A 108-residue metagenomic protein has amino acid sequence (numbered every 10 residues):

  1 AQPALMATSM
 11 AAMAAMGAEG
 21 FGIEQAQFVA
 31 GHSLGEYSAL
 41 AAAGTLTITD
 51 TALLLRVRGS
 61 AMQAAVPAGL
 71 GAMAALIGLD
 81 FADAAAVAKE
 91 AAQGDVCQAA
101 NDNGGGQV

Functional and structural regions predicted by a protein language model:
A1-A30: Helix-rich "cap/lid" substructures immediately adjacent to catalytic or cofactor-binding pockets
A1-L5, L40, T47: Short secondary-structure transition/capping motifs
G31-H32, D102: Conserved alpha/beta-hydrolase "nucleophile elbow" surrounding the catalytic nucleophile
H32-L40, T45-L46: Glycine-rich nucleophile elbow surrounding the catalytic serine of serine-hydrolase chemistry
A42-V108: Alpha/beta catalytic cores of group-transfer enzymes, especially the acyltransferase/condensing modules of polyketide
